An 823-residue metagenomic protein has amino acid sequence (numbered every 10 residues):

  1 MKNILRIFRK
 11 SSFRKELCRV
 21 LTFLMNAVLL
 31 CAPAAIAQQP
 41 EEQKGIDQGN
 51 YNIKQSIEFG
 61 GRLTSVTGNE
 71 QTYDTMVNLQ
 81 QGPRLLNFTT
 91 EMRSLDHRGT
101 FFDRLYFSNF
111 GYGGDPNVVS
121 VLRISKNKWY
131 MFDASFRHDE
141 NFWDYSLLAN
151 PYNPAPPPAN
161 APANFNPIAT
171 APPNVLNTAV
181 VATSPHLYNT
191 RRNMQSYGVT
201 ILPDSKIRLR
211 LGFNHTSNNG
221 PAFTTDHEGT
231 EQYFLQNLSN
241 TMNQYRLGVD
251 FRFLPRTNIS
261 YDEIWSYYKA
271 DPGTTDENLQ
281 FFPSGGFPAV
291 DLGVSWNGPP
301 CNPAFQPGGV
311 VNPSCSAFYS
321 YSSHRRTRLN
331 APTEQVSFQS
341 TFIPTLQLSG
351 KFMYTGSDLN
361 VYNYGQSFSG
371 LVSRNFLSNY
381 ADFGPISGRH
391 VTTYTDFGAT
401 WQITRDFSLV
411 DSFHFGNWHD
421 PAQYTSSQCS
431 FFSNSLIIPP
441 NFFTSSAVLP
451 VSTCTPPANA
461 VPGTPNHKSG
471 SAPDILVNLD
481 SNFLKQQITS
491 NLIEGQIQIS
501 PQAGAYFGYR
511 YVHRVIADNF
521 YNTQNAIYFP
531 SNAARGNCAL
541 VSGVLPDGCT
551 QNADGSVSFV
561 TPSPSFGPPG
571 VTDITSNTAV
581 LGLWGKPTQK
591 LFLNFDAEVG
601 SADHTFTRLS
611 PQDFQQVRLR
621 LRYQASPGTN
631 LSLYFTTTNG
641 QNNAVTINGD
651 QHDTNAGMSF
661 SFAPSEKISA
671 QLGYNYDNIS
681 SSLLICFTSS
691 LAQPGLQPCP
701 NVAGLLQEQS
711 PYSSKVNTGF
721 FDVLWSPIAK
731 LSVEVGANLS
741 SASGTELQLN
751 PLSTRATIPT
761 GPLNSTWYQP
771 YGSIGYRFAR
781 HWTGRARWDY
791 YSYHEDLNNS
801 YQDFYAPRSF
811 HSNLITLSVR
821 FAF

Functional and structural regions predicted by a protein language model:
M1-C18: N-terminal secretory signal peptides that target proteins for export/translocation
R6-R9, L24, N69: Serine/threonine-rich, low-complexity intrinsically disordered segments
R19-A32: Bacterial N-terminal signal peptides
P33-A37: Sec/Tat signal peptide C-region and signal peptidase I cleavage site
Q38-G49, L63-I124, K128-F823: Gram-negative and organellar
